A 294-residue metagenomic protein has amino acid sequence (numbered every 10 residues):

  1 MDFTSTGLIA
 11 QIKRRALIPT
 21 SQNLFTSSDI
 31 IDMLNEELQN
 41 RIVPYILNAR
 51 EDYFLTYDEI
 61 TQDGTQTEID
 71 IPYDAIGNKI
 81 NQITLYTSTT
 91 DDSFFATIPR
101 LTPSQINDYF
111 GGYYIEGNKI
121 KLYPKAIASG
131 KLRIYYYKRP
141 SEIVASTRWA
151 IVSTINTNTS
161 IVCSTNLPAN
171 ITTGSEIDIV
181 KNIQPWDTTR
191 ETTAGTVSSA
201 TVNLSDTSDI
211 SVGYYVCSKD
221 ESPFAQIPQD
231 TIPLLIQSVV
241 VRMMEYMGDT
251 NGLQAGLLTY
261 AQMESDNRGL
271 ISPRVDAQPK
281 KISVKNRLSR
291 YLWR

Functional and structural regions predicted by a protein language model:
M1-N156, A169, V180-T189, T201-N203 (+1 more regions): Glycine-enriched, solvent-exposed interface loops adjoining structured elements
V152, A194-V197: Conserved hydrophobic positions within beta-strands
N156-V162, S198-S199: Short, structured beta-strand/loop micro-motifs enriched in basic residues and often containing a Trp
T165: Residues on the solvent-exposed faces and adjacent turns of beta-rich solenoids used to engage binding targets
